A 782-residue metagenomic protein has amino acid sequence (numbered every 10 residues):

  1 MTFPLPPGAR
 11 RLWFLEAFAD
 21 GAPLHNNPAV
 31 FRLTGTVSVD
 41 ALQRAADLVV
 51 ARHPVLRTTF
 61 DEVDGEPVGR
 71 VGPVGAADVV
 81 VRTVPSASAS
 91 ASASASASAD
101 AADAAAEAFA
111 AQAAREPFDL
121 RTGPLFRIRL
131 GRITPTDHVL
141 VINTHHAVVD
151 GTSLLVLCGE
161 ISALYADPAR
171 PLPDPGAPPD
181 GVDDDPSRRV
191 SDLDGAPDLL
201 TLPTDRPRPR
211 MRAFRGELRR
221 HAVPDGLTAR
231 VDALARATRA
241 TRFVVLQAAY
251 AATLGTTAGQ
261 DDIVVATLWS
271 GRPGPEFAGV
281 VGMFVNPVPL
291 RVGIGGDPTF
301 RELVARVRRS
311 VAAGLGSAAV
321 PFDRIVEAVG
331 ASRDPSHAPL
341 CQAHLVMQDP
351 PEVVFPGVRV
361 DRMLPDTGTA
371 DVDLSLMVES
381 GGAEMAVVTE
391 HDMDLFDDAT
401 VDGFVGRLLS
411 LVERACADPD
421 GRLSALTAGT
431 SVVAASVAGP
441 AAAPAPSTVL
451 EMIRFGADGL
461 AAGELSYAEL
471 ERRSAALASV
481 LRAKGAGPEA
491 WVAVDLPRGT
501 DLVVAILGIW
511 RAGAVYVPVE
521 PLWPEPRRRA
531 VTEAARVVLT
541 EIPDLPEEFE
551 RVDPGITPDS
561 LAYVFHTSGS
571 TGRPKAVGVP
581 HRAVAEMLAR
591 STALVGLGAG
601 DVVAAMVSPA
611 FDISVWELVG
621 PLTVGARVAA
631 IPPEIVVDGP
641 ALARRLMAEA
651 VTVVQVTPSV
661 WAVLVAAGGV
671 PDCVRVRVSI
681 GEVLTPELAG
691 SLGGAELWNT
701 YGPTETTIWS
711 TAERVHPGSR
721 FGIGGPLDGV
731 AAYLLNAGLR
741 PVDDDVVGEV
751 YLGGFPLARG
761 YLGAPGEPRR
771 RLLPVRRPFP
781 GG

Functional and structural regions predicted by a protein language model:
M1-P173, T204, T228-A229, T257 (+8 more regions): Carrier-protein-dependent adenylate-forming modules in NRPS/ANL systems
R10-A19, P28-T36, A46-L48, E62 (+12 more regions): Adenylate-forming
D150-V156, E352-G357, A758-R769: Cytochrome P450 core scaffold surrounding the K-helix E-X-X-R motif and the conserved "meander" helix-loop region
P321, V346, V538-P554, V584 (+2 more regions): AMP-dependent adenylate-forming
L496-G499, E520, L561, L597 (+4 more regions): Conserved AMP-binding
L496-T500, A514-A530, A626-E649, Q655-V660 (+1 more regions): ATP-dependent adenylate-forming carboxylate-activation enzymes
K575-V602, D612-T652: Conserved AMP-binding/adenylation subdomain of ANL enzymes
T623-A626, V651-Q655, V665-G722, A731 (+1 more regions): Gly/Ser/Thr-rich phosphate-binding loop
